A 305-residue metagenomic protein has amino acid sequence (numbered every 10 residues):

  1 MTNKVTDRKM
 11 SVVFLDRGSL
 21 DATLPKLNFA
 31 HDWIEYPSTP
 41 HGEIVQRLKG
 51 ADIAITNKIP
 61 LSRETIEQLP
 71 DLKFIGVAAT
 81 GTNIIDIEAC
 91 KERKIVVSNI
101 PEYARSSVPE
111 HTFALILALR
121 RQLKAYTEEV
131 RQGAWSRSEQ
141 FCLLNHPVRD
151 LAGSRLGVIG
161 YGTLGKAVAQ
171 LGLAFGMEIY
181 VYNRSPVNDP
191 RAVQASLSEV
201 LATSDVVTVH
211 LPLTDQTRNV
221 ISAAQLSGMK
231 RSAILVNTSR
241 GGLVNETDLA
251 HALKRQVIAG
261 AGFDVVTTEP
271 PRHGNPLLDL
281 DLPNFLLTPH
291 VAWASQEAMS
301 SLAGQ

Functional and structural regions predicted by a protein language model:
M1-I53: N-terminal glycine-/charge-rich "phosphate-binding" loop or analogous flexible N-terminal tail
R8, A22, F29, C142-R231: Rossmann-like dinucleotide/phosphate-binding beta-alpha-beta segment
P37, A78-A79, I95-S106, N183 (+1 more regions): Short beta->alpha connector loops at strand-helix junctions that form conserved, small/polar/Pro-enriched
A51, L69, T203-S204, S232: An anion/phosphate-binding loop that grips the pyrophosphate of nucleotide cofactors and donors
P60-L72, I87-A89, Q216-L235: Rossmann-fold NAD(P) dinucleotide-binding segment
V97, S232-Q305: Rossmann-like dinucleotide-binding domain for NAD(H)/NADP(H)
P101-R155: Phosphate-binding beta-alpha-beta segment of Rossmann-like dinucleotide-binding domains, i.e., the NAD(P)
